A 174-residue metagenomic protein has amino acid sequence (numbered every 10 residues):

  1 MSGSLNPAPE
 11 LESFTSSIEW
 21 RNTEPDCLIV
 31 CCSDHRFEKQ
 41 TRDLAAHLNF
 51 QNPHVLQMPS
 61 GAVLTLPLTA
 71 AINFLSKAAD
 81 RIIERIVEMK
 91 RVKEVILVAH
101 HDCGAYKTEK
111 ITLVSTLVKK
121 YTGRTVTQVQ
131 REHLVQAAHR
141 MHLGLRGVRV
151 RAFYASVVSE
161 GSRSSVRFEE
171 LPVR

Functional and structural regions predicted by a protein language model:
M1-C27, C32-T41, G61-R81, R85-V92 (+1 more regions): Divalent-metal-activated hydrolytic enzyme cores
R21, L48-Q51: Glycine-rich short-loop/terminal segments
R42-L48: Short Gly/aromatic-enriched secondary-structure transition segments
Q51-P53, G147-V148: A structural micro-motif
N52-A62: A short beta-strand-loop structural module common to alpha/beta enzyme folds
P53, V92-K93: Short glycine-/polar-rich loops that comprise or flank the Walker A/P-loop and associated switch/sensor motifs
E94-D102: Histidine-centered catalytic micro-motifs
